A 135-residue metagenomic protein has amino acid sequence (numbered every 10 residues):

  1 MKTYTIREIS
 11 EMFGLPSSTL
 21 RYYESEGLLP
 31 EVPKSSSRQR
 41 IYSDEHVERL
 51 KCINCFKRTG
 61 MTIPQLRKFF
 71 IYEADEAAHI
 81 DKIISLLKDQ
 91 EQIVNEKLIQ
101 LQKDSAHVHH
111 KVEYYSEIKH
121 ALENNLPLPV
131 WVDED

Functional and structural regions predicted by a protein language model:
M1-I71: Basic helix-turn-helix/winged-helix DNA-binding cores and closely related short helical interaction motifs
F70-A78: Short helix-loop hinge/linker segments at domain boundaries
A77-D135: C-terminal regulatory/oligomerization modules of transcriptional regulators
